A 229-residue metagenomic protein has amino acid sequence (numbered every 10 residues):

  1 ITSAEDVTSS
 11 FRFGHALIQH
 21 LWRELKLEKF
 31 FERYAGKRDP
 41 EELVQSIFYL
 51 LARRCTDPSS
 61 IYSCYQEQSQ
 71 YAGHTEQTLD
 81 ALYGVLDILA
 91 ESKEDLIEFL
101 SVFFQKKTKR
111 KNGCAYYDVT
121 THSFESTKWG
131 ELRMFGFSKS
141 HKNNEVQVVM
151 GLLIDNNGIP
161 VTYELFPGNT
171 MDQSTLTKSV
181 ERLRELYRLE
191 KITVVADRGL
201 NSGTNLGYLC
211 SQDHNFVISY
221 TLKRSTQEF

Functional and structural regions predicted by a protein language model:
I1-L132, N143-N144, L153-E164, N169 (+1 more regions): Dynamic "connector" segments at or just before major functional cores
E131-M134, L209-S211: Short, solvent-exposed amphipathic alpha-helical segments in soluble enzyme and RNA/protein-processing domains
V148-M150: Short loop/turn microsegments at loop-to-beta-strand junctions
D172-F229: An internal, acidic/charged active-site-proximal segment that coordinates divalent cations and/or engages
